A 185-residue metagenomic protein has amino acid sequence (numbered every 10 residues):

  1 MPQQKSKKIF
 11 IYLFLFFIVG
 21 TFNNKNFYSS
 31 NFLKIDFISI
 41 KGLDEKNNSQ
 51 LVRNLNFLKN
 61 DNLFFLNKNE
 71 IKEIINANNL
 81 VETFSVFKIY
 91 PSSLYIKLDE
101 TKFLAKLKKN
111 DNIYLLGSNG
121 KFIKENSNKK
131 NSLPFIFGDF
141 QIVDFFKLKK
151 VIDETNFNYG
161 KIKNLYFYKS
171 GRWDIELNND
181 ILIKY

Functional and structural regions predicted by a protein language model:
M1-N62, L66-Y185: Charged, solvent-exposed interaction patches on well-folded alpha/beta domains that mediate macromolecular contacts
